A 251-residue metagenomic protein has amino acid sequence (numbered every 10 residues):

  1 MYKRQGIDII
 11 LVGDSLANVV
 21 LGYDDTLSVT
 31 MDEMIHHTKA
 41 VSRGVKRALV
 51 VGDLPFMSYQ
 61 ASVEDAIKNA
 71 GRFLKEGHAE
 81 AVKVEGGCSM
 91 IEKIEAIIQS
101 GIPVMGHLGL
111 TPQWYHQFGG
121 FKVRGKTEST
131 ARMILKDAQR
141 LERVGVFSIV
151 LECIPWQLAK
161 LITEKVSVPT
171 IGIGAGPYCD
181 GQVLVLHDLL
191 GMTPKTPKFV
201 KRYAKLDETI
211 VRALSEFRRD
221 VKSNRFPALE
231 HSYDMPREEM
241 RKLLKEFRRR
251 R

Functional and structural regions predicted by a protein language model:
K3-A204, E208-R251: Alpha/beta enzyme core
